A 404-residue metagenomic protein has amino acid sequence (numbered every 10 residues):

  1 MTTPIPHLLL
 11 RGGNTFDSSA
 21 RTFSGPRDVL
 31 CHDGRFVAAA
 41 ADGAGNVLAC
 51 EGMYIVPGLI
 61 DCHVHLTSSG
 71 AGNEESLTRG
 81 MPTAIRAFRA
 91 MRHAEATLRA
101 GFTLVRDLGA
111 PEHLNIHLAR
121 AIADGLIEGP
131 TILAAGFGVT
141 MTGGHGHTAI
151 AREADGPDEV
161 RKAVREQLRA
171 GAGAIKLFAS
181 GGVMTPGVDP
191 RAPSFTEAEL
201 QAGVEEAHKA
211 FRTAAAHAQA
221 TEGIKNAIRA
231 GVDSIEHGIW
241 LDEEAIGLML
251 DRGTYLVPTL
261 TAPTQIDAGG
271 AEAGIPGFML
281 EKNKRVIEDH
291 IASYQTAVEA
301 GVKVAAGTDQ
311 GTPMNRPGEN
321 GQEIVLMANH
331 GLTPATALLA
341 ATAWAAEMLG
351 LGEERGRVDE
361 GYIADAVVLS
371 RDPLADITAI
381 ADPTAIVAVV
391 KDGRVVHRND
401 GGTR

Functional and structural regions predicted by a protein language model:
M1-L9, N14-P57, S76-L77: Histidine-rich, glycine-flanked metal-binding segment
G13, A341-A343, E347, E360-R404: C-terminal cap of metal-dependent C-N hydrolases
G13, V29, G34, G52 (+15 more regions): Divalent metal-coordination and catalytic microenvironments
M53-L126, H145, A198, E222 (+1 more regions): Metal-associated gating/positioning segment near the N- to mid-region
H65-R86, E95-L98, E128, G136 (+3 more regions): Active-site gating loops and adjacent loop-to-helix segments of metal-dependent hydrolytic enzymes
N73, N115, T185, I224-A230 (+4 more regions): Histidine/acidic-residue-rich catalytic or RNA/ligand-binding cores of hydrolases and nuclease-related proteins
H117, D158-L256, Q265, G270-G274 (+2 more regions): Histidine/acidic residue-rich metal-binding segments in metalloenzymes
K209, F278, V286-D372: His/Asp/Glu-enriched, well-ordered alpha-helical/loop segment that forms or immediately abuts the divalent-metal
